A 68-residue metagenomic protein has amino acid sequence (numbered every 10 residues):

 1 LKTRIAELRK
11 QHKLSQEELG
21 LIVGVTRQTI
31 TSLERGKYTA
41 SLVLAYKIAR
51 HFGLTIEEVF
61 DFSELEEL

Functional and structural regions predicted by a protein language model:
T3-I22: Short basic helix-loop element that most often maps to the first helix and adjoining turn of HTH DNA-binding modules
E17, Q28, E57: Key DNA-contact positions within bacterial/archaeal DNA-binding proteins
V25-Y38: Recognition helix of helix-turn-helix/homeodomain-like DNA-binding domains that insert into the DNA major groove
R35, L54, E64: Short, conserved catalytic or interaction motifs in soluble domains
V43-E58: DNA major-groove recognition helix of helix-turn-helix/homeodomain DNA-binding modules
F60-L68: Short, charged recognition helix plus adjacent turn of helix-turn-helix-like nucleic-acid-binding domains
